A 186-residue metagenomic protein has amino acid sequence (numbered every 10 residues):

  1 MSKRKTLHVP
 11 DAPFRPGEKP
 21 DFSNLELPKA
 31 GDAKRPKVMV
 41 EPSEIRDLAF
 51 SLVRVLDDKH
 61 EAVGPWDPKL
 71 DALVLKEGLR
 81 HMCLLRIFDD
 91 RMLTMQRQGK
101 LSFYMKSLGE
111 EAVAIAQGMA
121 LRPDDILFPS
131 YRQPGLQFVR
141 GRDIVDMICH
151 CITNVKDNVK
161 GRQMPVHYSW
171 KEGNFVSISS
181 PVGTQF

Functional and structural regions predicted by a protein language model:
S2-W66: Charged, compositionally biased N-terminal leader segments and the immediate start of the first structured element
E26-D32, D58, G78-H81, F103-Y104 (+2 more regions): Short linear motifs at secondary-structure transitions and domain/linker junctions
M39-S43, L79-R80, D90-R91, N154-V155: Intrinsically disordered, low-complexity segments enriched in polar/charged residues with Gly/Pro, especially when
D47-D57, R80-L93: N-terminal glycine-rich anion-binding loops that anchor highly charged ligand groups
H60, K69-R80: Short, contiguous, helix-prone interaction/anchoring segments in small proteins
G64-L70, S102-F103: Asp/Glu-centered strand-loop micro-motifs enriched in Gly/Pro and often flanked by an aromatic residue
D67-V74, G173-S177: Short amphipathic alpha-helical segments at helix-loop
I87-D90, T94-F186: Cofactor-binding active-site loop characterized by glycine-rich and histidine/acidic residues
